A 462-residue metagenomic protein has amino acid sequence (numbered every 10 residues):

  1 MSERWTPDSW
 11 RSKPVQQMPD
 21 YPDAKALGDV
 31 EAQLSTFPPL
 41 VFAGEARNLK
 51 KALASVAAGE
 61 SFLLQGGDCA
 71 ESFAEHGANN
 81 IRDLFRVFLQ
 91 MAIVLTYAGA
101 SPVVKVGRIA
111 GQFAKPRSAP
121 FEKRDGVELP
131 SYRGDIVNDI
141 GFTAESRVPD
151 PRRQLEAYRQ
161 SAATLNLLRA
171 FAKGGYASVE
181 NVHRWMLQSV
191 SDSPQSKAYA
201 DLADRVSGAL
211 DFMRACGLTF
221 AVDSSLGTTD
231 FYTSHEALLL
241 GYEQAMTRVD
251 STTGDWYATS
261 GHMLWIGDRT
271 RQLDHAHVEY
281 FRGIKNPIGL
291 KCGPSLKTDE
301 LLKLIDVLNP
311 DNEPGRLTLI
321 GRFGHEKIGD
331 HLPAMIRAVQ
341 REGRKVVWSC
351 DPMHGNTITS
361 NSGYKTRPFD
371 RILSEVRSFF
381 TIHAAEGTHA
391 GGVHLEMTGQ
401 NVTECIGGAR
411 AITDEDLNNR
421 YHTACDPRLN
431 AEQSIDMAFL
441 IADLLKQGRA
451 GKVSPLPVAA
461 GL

Functional and structural regions predicted by a protein language model:
M1-F62: N-terminal basic/disordered segments at the start of proteins
M18-P22, L53-G66, K123-G141: Short, compositionally biased low-complexity segments
N48-K50, D274-H277, L304, P333-M335: Glycine-rich, charged/polar anion/phosphate-binding loops that engage phosphate groups from diverse ligands
L53-V56, V94-T96, Y280-F281, I382-E386: A general structural signal for short secondary-structure junctions and capping/turn motifs
L64-C69, V106-I109, C350-M353, E396-T398: Short loop/turn segments at strand-loop or loop-helix junctions that form parts of catalytic or ligand-binding pockets
E71, E75-G324, R367, G392-H394 (+1 more regions): Active-site-facing alpha/beta catalytic cores
L301-P310, R316-W348, H354-E404, P457-A460: Non-transmembrane, aqueous-exposed alpha-helical and coiled segments at domain scale
